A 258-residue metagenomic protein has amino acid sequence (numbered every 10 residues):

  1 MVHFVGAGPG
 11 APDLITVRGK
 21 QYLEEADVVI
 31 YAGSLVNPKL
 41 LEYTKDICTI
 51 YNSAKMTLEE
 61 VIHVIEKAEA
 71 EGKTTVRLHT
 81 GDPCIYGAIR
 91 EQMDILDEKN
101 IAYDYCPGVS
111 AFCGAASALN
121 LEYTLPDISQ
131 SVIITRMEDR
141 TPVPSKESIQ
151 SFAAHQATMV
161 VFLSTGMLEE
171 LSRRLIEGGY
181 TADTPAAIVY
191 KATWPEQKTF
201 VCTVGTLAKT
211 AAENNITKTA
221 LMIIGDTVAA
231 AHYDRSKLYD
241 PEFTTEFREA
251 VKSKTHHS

Functional and structural regions predicted by a protein language model:
M1-C106, A208, A220: Class I S-adenosyl-L-methionine
V2, E60, E71-T75, S131 (+2 more regions): A contiguous loop/helix-start segment that scaffolds small-molecule binding in enzyme catalytic cores
G33, A54, P107-V109, E138 (+1 more regions): Residues at the C-termini of beta-strands that transition into short coil/loop
L35-N37, C84, A111, M167 (+1 more regions): Alpha-helix capping/helix-boundary segments
K39-L40, G87, C113-G114, E170-L171: Phosphate- and divalent-cation-binding pockets in alpha/beta enzyme and binding domains that engage nucleotide-derived
I47-T49, D94, L121-P126, G178 (+1 more regions): Short, hinge-like loop/turn segments at secondary-structure boundaries
C84-H155, K198-F200: Class I SAM-dependent methyltransferase SAM-binding "motif I" and its flanking Rossmann-like core
